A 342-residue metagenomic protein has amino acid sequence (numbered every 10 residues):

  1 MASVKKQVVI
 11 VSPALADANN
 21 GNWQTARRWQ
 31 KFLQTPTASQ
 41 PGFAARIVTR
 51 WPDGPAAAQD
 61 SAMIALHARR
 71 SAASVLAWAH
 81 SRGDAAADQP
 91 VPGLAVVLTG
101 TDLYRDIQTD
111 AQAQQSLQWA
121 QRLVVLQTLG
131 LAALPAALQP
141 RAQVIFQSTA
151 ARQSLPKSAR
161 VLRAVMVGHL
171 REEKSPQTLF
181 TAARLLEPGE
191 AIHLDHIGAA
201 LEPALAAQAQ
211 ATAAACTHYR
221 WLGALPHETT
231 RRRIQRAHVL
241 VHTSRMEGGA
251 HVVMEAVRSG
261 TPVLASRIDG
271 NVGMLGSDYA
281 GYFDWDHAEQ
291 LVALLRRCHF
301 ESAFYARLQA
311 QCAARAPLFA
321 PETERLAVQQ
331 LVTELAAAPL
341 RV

Functional and structural regions predicted by a protein language model:
L117, A224-L225, R232-A237: Short alpha-helical donor nucleotide-sugar binding micro-motif in glycosyltransferases
Q118-A151: A short, active-site helix/loop in glycosyltransferases that binds the activated sugar's phosphate group
P156-K174, L179-L185, L194-I197: Conserved donor-binding/catalytic core segment of Leloir-type glycosyltransferases
H193-A207, G223: Glycosyltransferase donor-sugar binding loop
A207-E228: Nucleotide-activated donor-binding/catalytic signature segment of Leloir-type glycosyltransferases, i.e., the conserved
R245: Aromatic "clamp/platform" in nucleotide-sugar-dependent glycosyltransferases that forms part of the donor/acceptor
P262-A265: Short hydrophobic beta-strand element within catalytic cores of glycosyltransferases and related nucleotide-activated
S277-E289, R297-S302: Conserved acidic donor-binding segment of nucleotide-sugar-dependent glycosyltransferases
